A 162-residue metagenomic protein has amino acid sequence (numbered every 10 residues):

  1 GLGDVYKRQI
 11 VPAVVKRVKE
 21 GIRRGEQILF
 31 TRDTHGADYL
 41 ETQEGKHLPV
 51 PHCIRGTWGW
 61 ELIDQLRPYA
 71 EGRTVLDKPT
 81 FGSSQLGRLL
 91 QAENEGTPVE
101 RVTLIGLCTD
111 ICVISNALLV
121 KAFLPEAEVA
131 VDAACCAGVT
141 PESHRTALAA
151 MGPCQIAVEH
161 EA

Functional and structural regions predicted by a protein language model:
G1-Y6: Short, small-residue-biased leader/transition segments that mark boundaries at the very start of proteins
K7-V11: Adenosine ribonucleotide-centric catalytic and binding domains
P12, K16-R24, K46, V50-A162: Active-site-adjacent betaalpha module
E20-D38: Von Willebrand factor
Y39-E44: Metal-dependent catalytic neighborhoods of phosphoester/phosphodiester hydrolases
